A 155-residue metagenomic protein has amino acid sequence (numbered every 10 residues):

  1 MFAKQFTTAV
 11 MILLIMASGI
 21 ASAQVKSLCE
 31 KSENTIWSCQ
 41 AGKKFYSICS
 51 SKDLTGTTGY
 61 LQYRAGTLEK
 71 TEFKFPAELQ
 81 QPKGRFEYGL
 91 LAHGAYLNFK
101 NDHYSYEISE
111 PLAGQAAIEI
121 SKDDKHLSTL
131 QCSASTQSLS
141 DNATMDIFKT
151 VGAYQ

Functional and structural regions predicted by a protein language model:
M1-V10: Bacterial N-terminal signal peptides that target proteins for export
M16-I20: N-terminal signal peptide c-region/cleavage motif recognized by signal peptidases
Q24-E78: N-terminal secretory signal peptides
C29-E33, K52-T57, E87-A95, P111-G114: Short, ordered beta-strand-loop transition motifs
S51-T55, A77-Q81, E110-Q115, C132-S138: A short, sequence-level motif marking secondary-structure junctions
R64-Y104: Mature extracytoplasmic domains of secretory-pathway proteins
L90-S135: Surface-exposed, polar helix/loop patches in the mature regions of secreted/periplasmic/lumenal proteins that form
D123-Q155: C-terminal partner/receptor-binding element of secreted or periplasmic proteins
